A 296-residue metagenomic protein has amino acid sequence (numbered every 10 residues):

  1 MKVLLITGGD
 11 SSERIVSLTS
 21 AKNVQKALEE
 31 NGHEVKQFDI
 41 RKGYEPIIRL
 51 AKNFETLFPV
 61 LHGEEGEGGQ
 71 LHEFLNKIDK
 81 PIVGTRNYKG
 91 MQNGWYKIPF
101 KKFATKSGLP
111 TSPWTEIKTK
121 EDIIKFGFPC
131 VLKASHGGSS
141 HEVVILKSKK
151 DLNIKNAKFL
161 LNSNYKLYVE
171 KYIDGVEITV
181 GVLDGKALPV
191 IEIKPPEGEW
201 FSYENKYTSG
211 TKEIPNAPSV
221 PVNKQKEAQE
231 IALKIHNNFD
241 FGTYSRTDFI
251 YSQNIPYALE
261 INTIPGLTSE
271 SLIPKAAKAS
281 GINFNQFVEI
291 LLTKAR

Functional and structural regions predicted by a protein language model:
M1-I6, I47-A51, Q92-V176: Active-site nucleotide/adenylate-binding loops and adjacent lid/helix of ATP-dependent enzymes
M1-Y88, G94-W95, P99, K118: ATP-binding N-terminal substructure of ATP-dependent carboxylate-amine bond-forming enzymes
V35, P81-V83, T111, C130 (+1 more regions): Hydrophobic beta-strand scaffold residues
I47, V288-R296: Cysteine/selenocysteine-centered motifs that mediate thiol-based redox chemistry or coordinate metal-sulfur cofactors
R86-M91, I193-E197: Short, acidic/turn-prone active-site loops that include or flank metal/cofactor- and phosphate-binding residues
K147-E230, Y251, P256-Y257: Phosphate-binding site of ATP-dependent enzymes
K171, V182, H236-S269, A277: Conserved metal-phosphate-binding beta-hairpin within the catalytic cores of diverse ATP-dependent phosphoryl-transfer
